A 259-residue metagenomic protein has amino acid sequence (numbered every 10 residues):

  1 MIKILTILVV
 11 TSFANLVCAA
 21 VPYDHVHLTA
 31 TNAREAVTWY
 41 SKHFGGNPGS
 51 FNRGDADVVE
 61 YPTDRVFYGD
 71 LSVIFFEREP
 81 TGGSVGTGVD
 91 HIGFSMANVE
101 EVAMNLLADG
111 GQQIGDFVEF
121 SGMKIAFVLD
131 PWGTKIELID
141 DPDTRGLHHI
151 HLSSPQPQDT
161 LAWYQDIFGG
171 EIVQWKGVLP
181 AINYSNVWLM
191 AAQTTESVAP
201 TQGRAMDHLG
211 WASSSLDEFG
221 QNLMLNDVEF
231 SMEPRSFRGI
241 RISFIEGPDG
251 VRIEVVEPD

Functional and structural regions predicted by a protein language model:
M1-L5: Positively charged n-region of N-terminal signal peptides that target proteins for export
T6-I7, V17-C18: Cleavable N-terminal signal peptides
C18-V37, S50, V89-I92, E137-A162 (+3 more regions): N-terminal beta-strand motif that seeds the catalytic metal site of vicinal oxygen chelate
H27-S72, D116, M123-F127, H151-L189 (+1 more regions): Core segments of cupin and vicinal oxygen chelate
T38, V99-N105, W163, L216-N222: Short amphipathic alpha-helices within nucleic acid-binding modules
G49-N52, A103-L152, V173-K176, A181-N183 (+3 more regions): Vicinal oxygen chelate
E60-A108: Mid-chain, structured segments of secreted extracytoplasmic proteins
